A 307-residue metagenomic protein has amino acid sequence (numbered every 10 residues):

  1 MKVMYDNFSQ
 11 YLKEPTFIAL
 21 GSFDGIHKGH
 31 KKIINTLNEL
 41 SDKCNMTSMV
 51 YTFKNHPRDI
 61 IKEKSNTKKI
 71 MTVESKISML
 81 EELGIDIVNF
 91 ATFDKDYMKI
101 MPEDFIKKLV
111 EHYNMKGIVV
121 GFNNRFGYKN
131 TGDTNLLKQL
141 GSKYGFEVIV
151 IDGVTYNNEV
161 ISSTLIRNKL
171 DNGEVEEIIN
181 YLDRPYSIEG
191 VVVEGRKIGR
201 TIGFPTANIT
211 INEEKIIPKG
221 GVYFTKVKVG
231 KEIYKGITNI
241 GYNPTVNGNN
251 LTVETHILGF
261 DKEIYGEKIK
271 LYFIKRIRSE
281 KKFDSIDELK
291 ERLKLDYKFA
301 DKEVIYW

Functional and structural regions predicted by a protein language model:
N7-T72: N-terminal catalytic cores of NTP/NDP-binding nucleotidyl/phosphoryl-transfer enzymes
S9-K13, K95-M98, T155-E159: A short acidic, often aromatic-flanked loop/helix-cap motif at beta-alpha or helix-coil junctions that lines enzyme
H27, L80, I118, I178 (+2 more regions): Residue-level signal for inorganic ion chemistry
N45-M49, I87, E147: Residues at the starts of beta-strands that form the adenosine-phosphate
D59-F122, F126-Y144: N-terminal Rossmann-like or analogous alpha/beta NTP/dinucleotide-binding catalytic cores that position adenine
G141-I237: Glycine-rich, Lys/Arg-enriched anion-binding loops that position phosphate/diphosphate groups for phosphoryl
G195-W307: Phosphate/ribose-recognition catalytic cores of enzymes acting on nucleotide-derived substrates
